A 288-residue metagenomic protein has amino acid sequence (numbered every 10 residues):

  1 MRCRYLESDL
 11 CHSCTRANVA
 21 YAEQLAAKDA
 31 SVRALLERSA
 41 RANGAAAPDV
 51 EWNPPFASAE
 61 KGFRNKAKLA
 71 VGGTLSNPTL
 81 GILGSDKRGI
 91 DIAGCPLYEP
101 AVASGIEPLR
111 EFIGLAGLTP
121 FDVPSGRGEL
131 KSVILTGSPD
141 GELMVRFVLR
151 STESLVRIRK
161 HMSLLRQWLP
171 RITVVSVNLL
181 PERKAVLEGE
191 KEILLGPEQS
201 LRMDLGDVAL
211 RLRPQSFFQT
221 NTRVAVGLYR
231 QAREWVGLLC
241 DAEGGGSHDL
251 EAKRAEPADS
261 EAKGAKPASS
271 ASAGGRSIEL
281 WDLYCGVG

Functional and structural regions predicted by a protein language model:
M1-G244, H248-R254, D259-G288: Accessory RNA-recognition modules of RNA-modification enzymes
